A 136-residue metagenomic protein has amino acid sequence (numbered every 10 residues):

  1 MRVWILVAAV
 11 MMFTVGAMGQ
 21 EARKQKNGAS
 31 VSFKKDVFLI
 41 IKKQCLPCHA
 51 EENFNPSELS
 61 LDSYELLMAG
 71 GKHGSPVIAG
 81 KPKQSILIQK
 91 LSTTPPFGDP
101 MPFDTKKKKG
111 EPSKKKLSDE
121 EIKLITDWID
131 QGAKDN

Functional and structural regions predicted by a protein language model:
M1-W4: Positively charged n-region of N-terminal signal peptides that target proteins for export
L6-V7, A17: Cleavable N-terminal signal peptides
M18-N136: Aromatic- and Gly/Pro-enriched helix-to-coil junctions and flexible linker segments
